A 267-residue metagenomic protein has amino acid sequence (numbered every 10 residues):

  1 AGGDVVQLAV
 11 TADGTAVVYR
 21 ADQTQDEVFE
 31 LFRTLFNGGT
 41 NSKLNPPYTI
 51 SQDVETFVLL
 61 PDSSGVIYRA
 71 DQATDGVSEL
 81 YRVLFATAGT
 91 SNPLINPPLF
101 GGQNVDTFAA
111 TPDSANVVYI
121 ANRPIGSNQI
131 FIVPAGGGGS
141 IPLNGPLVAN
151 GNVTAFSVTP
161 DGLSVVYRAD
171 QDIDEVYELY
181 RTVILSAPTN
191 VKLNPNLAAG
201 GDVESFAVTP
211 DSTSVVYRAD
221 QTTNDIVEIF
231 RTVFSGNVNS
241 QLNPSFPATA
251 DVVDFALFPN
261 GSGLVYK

Functional and structural regions predicted by a protein language model:
A1-D4, L35-D53, V83-N104, P134-N152 (+2 more regions): Multi-bladed beta-propeller domains
A1-V17, L31, S214, G261-K267: Low-complexity/repetitive intrinsically disordered segments
A12-D13, P61-D62, P112-D113, P160-D161 (+2 more regions): Residue-level detector of Asp-centered blade-edge/turn motifs that repeat once per structural unit in beta-propeller
A16, Q25, N37, Y48-I50 (+3 more regions): Intrinsically disordered, low-complexity tandem-repeat regions
A16-R20, G65-R69, N116-I120, S164-R168 (+2 more regions): Residue position within the beta-strands of beta-propeller blades
A21, R33-L35, A70, R82-F85 (+6 more regions): Residue-level signal for short segments within beta-strands and strand-turn junctions of well-structured beta-sheet
Q25-F32, T74-Y81, I125-F131, I173-Y180 (+1 more regions): Structural motif
